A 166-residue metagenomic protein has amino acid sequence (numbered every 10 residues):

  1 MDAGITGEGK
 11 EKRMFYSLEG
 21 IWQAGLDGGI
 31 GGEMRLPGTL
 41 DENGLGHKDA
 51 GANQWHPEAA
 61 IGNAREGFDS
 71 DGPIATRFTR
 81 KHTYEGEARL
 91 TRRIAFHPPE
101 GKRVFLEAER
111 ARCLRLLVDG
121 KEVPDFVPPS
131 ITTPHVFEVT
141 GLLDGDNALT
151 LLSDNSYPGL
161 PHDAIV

Functional and structural regions predicted by a protein language model:
M1-R110, V127, Y157-V166: Extended carbohydrate-recognition surfaces in non-catalytic/accessory domains of CAZymes and lectin-like proteins
R115-V166: Beta-strand-rich ligand-recognition modules
